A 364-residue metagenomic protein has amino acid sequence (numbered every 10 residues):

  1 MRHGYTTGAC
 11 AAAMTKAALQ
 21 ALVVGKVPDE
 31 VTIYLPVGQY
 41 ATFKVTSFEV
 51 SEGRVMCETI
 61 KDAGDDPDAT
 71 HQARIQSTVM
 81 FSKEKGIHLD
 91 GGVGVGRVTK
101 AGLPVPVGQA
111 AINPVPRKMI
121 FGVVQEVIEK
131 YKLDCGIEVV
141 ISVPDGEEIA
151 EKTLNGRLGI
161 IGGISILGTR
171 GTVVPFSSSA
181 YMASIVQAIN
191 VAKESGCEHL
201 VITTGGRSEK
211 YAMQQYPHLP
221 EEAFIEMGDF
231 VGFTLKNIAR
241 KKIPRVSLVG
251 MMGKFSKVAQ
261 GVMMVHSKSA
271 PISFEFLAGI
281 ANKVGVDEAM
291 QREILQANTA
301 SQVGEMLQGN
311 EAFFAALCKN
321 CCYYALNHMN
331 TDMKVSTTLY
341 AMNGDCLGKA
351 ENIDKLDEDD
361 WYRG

Functional and structural regions predicted by a protein language model:
M1-K152, G156-L158, N352: Generic N-terminal targeting/processing segments that precede catalytic cores or assembly contacts
R2, G8, L158-I164, T169-A188 (+2 more regions): A structural signal for small-residue-enriched, beta-sheet-centric alpha/beta enzyme cores and oligomeric scaffold folds
T15, S82, P220, N310 (+2 more regions): Serine/threonine-rich low-complexity intrinsically disordered regions
E30, E49-E52, E58, E84 (+13 more regions): Glutamate identity and glutamate-enriched acidic tracts
R97, E147, S208, K254 (+1 more regions): Surface-exposed, flexible loop/turn segments at secondary-structure boundaries
K100, A150, Y211, K257-A259 (+1 more regions): Generic domain-boundary/flexible-linker signal
K334-R363: Short, amphipathic C-terminal "tail helix"
